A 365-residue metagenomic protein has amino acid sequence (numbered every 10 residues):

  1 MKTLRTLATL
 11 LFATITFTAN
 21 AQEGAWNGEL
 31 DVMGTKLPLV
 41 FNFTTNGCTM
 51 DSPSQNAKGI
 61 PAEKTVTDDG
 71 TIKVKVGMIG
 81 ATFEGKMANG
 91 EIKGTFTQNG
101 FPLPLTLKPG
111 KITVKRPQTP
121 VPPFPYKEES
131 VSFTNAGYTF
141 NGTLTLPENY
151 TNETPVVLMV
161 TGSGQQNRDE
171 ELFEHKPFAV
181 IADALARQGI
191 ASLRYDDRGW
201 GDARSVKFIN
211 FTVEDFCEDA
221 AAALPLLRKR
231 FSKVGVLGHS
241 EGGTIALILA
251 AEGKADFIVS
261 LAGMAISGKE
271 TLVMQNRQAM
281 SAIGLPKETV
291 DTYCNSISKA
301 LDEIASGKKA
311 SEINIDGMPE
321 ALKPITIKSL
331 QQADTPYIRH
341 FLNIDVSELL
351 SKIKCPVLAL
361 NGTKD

Functional and structural regions predicted by a protein language model:
Q22-M87, K93-L103, Q118: Central antiparallel beta-sheet cores of small beta-barrel/beta-sandwich binding domains
I112-N152: N-terminal cap/lid segment of alpha/beta-hydrolase-fold proteins
E153-G162: Short beta-strand element of the alpha/beta-hydrolase
E171-S192: Short amphipathic alpha-helix adjacent to the substrate-entry channel of hydrolases
I209-K229: Alpha/beta-hydrolase active-site loop
A223-S281: Primarily recognizes the serine-hydrolase "nucleophile elbow" in alpha/beta-hydrolase and SGNH/GDSL folds
L261-K352: Accessory cap/linker subdomain of secreted extracellular hydrolases
I353, A359-N361: Short beta-strand/loop motif that positions the catalytic acidic residue of the alpha/beta-hydrolase fold
